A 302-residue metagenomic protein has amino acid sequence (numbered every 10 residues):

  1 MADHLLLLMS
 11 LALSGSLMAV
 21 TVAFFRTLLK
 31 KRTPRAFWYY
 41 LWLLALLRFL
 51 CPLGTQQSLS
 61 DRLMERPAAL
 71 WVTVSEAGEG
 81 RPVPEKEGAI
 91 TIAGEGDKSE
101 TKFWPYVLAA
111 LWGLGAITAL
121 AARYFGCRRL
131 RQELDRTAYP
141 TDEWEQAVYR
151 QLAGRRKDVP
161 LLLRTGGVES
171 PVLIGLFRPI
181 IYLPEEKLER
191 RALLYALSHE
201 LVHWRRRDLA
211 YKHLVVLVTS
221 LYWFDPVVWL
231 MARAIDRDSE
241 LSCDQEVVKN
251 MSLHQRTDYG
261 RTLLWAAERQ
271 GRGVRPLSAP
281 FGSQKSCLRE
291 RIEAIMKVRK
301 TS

Functional and structural regions predicted by a protein language model:
M1-L120, R131, D135-R136, Q151 (+3 more regions): Hydrophobic membrane-embedded segments
V20-F24, A45, G54, A119-R129 (+7 more regions): Transmembrane alpha-helix boundary/anchor motif
R48-F49, G175, L214-W229, G271: Hydrophobic, aromatic-rich membrane-embedded alpha-helical segments
Q57, P140-T141, Q146-V148, R155-K157 (+3 more regions): Short helix/loop segments within enzyme catalytic domains that coordinate or immediately flank catalytic cofactors
W112, L162, C243, I292: Residue-level signature of catalytic and energy-coupling elements of molecular machines, predominantly ATP/GTP-dependent
F125-V172: Auxiliary, metal-adjacent structural segments of Zn-dependent hydrolase domains
R128, E169-R190: Active-site scaffold of zinc-dependent metalloenzymes
L194-V215, E240-D244: Active-site recognition of the HExxH zinc-binding catalytic motif
